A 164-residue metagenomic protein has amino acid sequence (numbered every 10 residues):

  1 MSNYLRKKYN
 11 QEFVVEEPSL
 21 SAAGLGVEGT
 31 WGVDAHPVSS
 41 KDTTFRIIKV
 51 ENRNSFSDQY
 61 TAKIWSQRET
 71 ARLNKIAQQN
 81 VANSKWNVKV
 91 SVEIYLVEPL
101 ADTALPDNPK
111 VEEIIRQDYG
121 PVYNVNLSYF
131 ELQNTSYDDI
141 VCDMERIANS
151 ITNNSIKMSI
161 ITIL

Functional and structural regions predicted by a protein language model:
M1-E17, E69-A82, M144-E145: Short, non-transmembrane alpha-helical segments in secretory-pathway proteins
K7, Q11-A22, A82-P99, S155-I163: Short glycine-rich, low-complexity/disordered patches
E12-K49: Exposed beta-strand-loop-beta-strand "reactive/processing" segments of non-cytosolic proteins
S39-K41, R53, E98-L100, E131-Q133: Residues that cap or initiate secondary-structure elements
T43-S66: A short, surface-exposed beta-strand/turn
Y60, I64, R68, T135-C142: Alpha-helix boundary/N-cap detector
A62-N126: Non-cytosolic head/periplasmic domains of membrane-anchored proteins
P106-L164: Extracytoplasmic/periplasmic C-terminal soluble domains
